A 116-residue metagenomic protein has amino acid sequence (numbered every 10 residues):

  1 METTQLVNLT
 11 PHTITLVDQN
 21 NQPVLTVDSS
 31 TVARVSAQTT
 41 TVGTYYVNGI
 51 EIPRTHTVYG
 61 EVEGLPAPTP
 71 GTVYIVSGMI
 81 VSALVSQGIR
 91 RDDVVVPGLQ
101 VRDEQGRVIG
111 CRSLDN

Functional and structural regions predicted by a protein language model:
M1-Q5, L9-N116: Intrinsically disordered, low-complexity segments enriched in small/polar residues
